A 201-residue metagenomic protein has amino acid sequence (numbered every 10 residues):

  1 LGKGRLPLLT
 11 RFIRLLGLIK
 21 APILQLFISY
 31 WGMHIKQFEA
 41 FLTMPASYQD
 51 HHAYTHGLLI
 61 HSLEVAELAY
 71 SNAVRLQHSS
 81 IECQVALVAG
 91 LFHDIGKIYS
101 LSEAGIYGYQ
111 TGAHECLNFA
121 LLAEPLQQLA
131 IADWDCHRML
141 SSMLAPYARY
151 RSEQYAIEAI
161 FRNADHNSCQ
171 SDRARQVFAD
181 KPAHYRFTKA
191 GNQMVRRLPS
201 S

Functional and structural regions predicted by a protein language model:
L1-Y107: Acidic/His-rich, divalent-metal-binding segments that scaffold phosphate/diphosphate chemistry
T10-G17, A104-A123, A183-S200: Divalent-cation-assisted or electrostatically stabilized phosphate/pyrophosphate-binding catalytic cores
H61, L87, H114-N118, A156-A159: Catalytic-loop motifs flanking and including active-site residues across diverse enzymes
A66, V85, E115-F119, A123 (+1 more regions): An amphipathic alpha-helix signature
V74-H78, Q127-A132: Alpha-helix termini
L87, S100, A104-Y107, L129-Y185: Histidine/acidic-rich helix-loop-helix segments that form or flank divalent-metal centers in metalloenzyme catalytic
